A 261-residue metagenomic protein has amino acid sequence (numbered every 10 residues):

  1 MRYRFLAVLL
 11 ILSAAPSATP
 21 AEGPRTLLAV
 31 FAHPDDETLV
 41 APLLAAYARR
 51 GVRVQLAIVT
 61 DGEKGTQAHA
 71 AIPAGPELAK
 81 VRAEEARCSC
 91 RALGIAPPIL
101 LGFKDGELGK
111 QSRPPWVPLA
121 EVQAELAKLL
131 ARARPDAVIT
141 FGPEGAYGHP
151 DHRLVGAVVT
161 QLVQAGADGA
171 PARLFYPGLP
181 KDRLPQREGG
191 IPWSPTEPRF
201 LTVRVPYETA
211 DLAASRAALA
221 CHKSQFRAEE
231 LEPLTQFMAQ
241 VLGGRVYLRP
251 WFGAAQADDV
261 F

Functional and structural regions predicted by a protein language model:
R2-Y3, T19-V30, W116-F261: Metal-dependent de-N-acetylase/amidase catalytic core
R4-A14: Bacterial N-terminal signal peptides
S13, D61, G102, G142 (+1 more regions): Residues that line or immediately flank small-molecule/substrate-binding pockets and catalytic motifs
A14, L93-P97, H222-Q225: Hydrophobic alpha-helical elements and their junctions with loops/disorder across both membrane and soluble proteins
A18-A133, Q161-D168: Active-site rim/loop-helix segments in enzyme catalytic domains that contact anionic ligands
